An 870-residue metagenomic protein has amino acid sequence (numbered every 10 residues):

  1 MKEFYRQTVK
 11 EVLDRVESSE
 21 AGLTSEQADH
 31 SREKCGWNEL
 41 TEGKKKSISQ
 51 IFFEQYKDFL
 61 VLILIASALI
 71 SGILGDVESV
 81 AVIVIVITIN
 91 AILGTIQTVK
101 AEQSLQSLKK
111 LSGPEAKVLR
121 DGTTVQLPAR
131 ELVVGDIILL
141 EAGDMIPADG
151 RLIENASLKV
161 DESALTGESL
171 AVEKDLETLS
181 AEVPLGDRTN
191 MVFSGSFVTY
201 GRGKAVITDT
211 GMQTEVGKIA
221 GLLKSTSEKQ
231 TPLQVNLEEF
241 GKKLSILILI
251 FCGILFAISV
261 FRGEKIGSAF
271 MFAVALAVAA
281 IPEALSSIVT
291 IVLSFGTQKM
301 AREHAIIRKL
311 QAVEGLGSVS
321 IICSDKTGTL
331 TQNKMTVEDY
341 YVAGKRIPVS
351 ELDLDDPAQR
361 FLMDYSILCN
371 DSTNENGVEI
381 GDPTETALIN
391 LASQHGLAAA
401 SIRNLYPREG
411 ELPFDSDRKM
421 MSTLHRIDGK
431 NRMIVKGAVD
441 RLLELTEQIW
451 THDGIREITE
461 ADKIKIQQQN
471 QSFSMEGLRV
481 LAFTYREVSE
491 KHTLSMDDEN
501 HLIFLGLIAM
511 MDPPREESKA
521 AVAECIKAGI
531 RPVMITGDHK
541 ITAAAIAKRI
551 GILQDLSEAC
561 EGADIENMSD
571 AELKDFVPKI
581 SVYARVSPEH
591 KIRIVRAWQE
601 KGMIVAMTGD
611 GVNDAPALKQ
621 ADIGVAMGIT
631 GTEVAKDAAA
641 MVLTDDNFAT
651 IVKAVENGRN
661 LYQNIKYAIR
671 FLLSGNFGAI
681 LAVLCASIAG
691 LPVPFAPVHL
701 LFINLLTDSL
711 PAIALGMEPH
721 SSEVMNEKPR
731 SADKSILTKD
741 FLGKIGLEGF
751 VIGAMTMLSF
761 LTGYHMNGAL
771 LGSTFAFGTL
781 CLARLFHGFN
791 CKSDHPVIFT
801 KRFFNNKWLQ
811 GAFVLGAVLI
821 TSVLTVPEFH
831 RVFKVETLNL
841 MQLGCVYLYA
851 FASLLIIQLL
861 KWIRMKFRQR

Functional and structural regions predicted by a protein language model:
M1-N726, I736-L737, F750, F777 (+1 more regions): Conserved cytosolic headpiece of P-type ATPases
N370, G602, V655, R659 (+2 more regions): Alpha-helix capping/termination and helix-coil
S687-A696, F760-G772: Helix-coil boundary and interhelical linker segments in multi-pass alpha-helical membrane proteins
T707, I752, T774-G788: Generic alpha-helical transmembrane segments
S731-F750, L770-T774: Membrane-water interface at loop-to-transmembrane-helix junctions
